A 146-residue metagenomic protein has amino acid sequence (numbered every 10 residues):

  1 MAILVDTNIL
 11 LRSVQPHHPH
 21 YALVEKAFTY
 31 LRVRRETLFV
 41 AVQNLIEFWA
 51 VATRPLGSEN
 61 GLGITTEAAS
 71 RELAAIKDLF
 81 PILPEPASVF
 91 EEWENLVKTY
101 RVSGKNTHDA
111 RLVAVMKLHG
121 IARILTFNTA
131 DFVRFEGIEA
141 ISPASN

Functional and structural regions predicted by a protein language model:
M1-V40, P55-A68, N146: Short, well-structured N-terminal submotif of metal-dependent ribonuclease cores
A2, A110-N146: Acidic, PIN/NYN-like endoribonuclease modules and their adjacent C-terminal/linker elements
N8-I9, Q43, S88, R111 (+1 more regions): Alpha-helix/helix-capping structural signal
R34-R35, L79, F135: Structured helix-beta-strand junction loops
F39-V42, T126: Short beta-strand segments at enzyme active-site cores
G61-K77, P81: Glycine/small-residue-rich phosphate/adenosyl-binding loop
F80-F127: Active-site neighborhoods of divalent-metal-dependent phosphate/nucleic-acid chemistry enzymes
